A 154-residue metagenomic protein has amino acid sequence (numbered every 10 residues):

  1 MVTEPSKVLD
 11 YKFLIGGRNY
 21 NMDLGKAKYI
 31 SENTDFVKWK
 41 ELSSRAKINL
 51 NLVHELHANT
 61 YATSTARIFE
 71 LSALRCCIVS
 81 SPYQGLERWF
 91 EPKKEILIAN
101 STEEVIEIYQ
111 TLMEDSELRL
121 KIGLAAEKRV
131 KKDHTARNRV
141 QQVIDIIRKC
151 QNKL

Functional and structural regions predicted by a protein language model:
M1-I68, A73-V79, Y83-L86, C150: Nucleotide-sugar donor-binding catalytic core of glycosyltransferases
V2-S6, Y109-Q110, E127, I144: Non-transmembrane alpha-helical segments in soluble domains of secreted/periplasmic/extracellular proteins
V37-K38, E104-E107: Short acidic active-site motifs
P92-K93: Glycine-centered loop/turn motifs
I96-T102, T111-S116: Conserved acidic donor-binding segment of nucleotide-sugar-dependent glycosyltransferases
M113-D145: A charged, aromatic-enriched C-terminal amphipathic alpha-helix characteristic of glycosyltransferases across folds
R148-L154: Generic C-terminal helix-cap and adjacent flexible tail
